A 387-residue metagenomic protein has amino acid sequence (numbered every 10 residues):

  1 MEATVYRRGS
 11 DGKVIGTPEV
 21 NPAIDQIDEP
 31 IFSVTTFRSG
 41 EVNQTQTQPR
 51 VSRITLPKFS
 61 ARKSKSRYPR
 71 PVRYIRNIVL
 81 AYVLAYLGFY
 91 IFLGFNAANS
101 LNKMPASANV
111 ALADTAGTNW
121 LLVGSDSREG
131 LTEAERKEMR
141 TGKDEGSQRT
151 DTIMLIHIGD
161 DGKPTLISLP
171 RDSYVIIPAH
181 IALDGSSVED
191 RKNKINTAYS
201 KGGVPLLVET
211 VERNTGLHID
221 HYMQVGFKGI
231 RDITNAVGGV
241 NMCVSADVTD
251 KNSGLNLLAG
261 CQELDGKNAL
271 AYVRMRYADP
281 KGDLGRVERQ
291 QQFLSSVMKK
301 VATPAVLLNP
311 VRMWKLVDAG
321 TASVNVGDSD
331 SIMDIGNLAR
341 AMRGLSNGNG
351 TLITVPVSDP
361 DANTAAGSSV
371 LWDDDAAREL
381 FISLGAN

Functional and structural regions predicted by a protein language model:
E2-N387: Non-catalytic, solvent-exposed segments at the cell envelope interface
